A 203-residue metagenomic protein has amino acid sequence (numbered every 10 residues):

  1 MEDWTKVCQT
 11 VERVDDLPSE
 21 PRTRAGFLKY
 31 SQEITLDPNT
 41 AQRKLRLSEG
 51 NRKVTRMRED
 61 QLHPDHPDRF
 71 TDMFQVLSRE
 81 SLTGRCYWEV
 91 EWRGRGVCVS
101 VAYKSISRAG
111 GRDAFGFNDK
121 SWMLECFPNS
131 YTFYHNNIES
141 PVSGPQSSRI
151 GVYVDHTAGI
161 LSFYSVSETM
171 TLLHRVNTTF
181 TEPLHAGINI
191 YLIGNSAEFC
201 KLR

Functional and structural regions predicted by a protein language model:
M1-R203: Beta-rich ligand-recognition domains in immune and ubiquitin systems
